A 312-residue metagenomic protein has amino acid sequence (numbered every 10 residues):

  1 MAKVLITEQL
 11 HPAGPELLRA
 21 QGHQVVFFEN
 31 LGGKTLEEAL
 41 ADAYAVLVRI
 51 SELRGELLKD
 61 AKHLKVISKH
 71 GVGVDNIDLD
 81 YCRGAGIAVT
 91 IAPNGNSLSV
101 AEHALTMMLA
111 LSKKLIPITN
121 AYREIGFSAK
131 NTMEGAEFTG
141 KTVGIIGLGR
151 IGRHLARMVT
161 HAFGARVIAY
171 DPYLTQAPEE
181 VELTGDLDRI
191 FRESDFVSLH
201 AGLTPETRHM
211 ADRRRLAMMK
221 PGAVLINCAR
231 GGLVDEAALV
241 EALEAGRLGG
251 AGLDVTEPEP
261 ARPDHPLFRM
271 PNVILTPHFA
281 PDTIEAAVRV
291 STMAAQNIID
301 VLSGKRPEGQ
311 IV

Functional and structural regions predicted by a protein language model:
M1-T90, R192, D212-R214, M218: An N-terminal-biased, well-structured beta-alpha scaffold segment characteristic of Rossmann-like dinucleotide-binding
A2, R83, T90-E102, E257-V312: C-terminal helix-to-coil terminal segments
E8, E29-N30, D171-Y173, A229: N-terminal Rossmann-fold cofactor-binding loop
H23, I87, V181-E182, N272-I274: Short, conserved active-site loop motifs that form the nucleotide-linked donor/cofactor pocket
Y44-A45, V66, F196, V224 (+2 more regions): Short, Asp-centered acidic motifs that coordinate Mg2+ and/or phosphate in catalytic or ligand-binding sites
R54-L58, P172-P266: Rossmann-like adenosine-cofactor binding region
A85, P93-T142, I146, H154-M158 (+2 more regions): Phosphate-binding beta-alpha-beta segment of Rossmann-like dinucleotide-binding domains, i.e., the NAD(P)
I151: Hydrophobic/small residue at the entry helix of a nucleotide-binding pocket
